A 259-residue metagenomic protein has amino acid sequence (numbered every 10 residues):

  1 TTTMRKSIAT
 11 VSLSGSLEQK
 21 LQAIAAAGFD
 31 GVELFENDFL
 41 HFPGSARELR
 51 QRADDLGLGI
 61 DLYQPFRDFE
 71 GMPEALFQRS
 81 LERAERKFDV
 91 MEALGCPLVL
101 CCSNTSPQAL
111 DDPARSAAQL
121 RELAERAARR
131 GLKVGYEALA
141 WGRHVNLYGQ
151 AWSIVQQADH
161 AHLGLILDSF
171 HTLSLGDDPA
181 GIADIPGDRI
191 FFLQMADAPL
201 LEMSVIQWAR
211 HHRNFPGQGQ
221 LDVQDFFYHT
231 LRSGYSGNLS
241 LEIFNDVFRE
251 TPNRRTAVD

Functional and structural regions predicted by a protein language model:
T1-S7, S14-A27, D54-L56, G95 (+4 more regions): Histidine-acidic metal/acid-base catalytic patches
T10-E18, L34-E48, D68-Q78, T105-D111 (+4 more regions): Acidic-and-aromatic substrate-binding clefts and catalytic sites of carbohydrate-active enzymes
E18, D55, E70-L165: Active-site acidic/histidine proton-transfer and metal-coordination neighborhood in alpha/beta enzyme cores
A27-E36, D61-D68, S103: Short, conserved active-site loops that position catalytic residues or coordinate cofactors/metal ions across diverse
D30-G31, G59, P97, K133 (+1 more regions): Residue-level detector of anion-binding/catalytic polar loops
E33, L62-Q64, L100, G135 (+3 more regions): Conserved beta-strand positions in the central sheet of alpha/beta enzyme cores
E36-N37, P65, C101-N104, L139 (+1 more regions): Active-site loop/turn elements of alpha/beta-hydrolase fold enzymes, especially the short glycine-/histidine-rich
H41-I60, L132: Short acidic, glycine/proline-enriched helix-loop-strand junctions
